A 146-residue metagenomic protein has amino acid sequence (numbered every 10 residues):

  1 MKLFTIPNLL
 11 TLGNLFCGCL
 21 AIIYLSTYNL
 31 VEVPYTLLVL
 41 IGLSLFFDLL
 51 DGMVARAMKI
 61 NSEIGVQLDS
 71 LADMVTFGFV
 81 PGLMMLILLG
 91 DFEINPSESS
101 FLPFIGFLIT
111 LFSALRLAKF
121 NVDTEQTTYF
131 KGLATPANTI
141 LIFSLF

Functional and structural regions predicted by a protein language model:
M1-L15, A55-M74, L117-A137: Interhelical loop and helix-boundary elements at the membrane-water interface of polytopic inner-membrane proteins
M1-L49: Topogenic membrane-insertion module of multi-pass membrane proteins
L3-L10, L30-L37, S62-G65, D69 (+1 more regions): Membrane-interface helix-boundary signature
G18-A21, L50-D51, V80-P81, S113: Hydrophobic/aromatic residues in alpha-helical transmembrane segments
Y24-Y28, R56-A57, L86-I87, K119: Transmembrane helix-loop junction
L37-R56, S99, P103-L108, A114-A118: Solvent-exposed, charged interface segments at domain starts and junctions
L40-M85: Acidic (Asp/Glu-rich) catalytic motifs at the cytosolic membrane interface
L71-F146: A feature for the membrane-embedded catalytic helix bundles of lipid/isoprenoid biosynthetic enzymes
